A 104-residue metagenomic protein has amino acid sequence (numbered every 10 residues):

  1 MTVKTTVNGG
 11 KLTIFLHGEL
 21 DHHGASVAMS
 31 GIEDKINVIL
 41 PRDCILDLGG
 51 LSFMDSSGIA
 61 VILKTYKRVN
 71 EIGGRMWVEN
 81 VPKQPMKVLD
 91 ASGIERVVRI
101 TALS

Functional and structural regions predicted by a protein language model:
M1-S52, K64-S104: STAS-like cytosolic regulatory interaction modules
